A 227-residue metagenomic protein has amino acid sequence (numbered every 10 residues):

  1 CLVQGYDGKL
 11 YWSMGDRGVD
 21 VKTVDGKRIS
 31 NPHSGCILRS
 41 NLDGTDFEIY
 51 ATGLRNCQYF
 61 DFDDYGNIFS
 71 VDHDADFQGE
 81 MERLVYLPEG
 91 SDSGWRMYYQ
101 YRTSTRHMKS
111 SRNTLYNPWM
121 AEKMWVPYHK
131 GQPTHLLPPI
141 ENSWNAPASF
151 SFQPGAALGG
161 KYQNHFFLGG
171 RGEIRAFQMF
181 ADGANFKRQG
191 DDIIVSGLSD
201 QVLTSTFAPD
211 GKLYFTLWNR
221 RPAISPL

Functional and structural regions predicted by a protein language model:
C1-L227: Beta-propeller blade termini and top-face loops
